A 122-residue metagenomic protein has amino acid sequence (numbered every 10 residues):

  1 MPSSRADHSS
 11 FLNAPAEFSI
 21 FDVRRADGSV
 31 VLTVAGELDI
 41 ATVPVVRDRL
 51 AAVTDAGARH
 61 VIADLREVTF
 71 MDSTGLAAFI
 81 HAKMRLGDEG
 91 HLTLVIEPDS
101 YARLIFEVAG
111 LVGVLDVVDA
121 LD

Functional and structural regions predicted by a protein language model:
M1-T69, I80-D122: STAS-like cytosolic regulatory interaction modules
